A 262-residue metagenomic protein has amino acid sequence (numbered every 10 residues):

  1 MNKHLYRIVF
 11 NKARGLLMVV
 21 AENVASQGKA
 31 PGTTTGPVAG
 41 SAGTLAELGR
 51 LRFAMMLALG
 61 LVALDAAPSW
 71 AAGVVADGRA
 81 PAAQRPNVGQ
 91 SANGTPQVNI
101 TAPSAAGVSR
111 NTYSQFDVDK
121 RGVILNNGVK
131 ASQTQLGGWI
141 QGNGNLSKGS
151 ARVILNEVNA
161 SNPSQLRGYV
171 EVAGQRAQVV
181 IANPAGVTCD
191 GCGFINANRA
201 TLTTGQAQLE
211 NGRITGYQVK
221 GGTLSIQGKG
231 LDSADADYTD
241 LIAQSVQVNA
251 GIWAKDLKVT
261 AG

Functional and structural regions predicted by a protein language model:
N2, F10-G36, A42-L48, V62-G262: Solvent-exposed adhesion/ligand-recognition segments of exported proteins
I8, L51-F53: Hydrophobic alpha-helical segments, especially transmembrane helices and their immediate juxtamembrane helical caps
F53-A63: Hydrophobic helical h-region of N-terminal Sec-dependent signal peptides in bacterial secretory/periplasmic proteins
